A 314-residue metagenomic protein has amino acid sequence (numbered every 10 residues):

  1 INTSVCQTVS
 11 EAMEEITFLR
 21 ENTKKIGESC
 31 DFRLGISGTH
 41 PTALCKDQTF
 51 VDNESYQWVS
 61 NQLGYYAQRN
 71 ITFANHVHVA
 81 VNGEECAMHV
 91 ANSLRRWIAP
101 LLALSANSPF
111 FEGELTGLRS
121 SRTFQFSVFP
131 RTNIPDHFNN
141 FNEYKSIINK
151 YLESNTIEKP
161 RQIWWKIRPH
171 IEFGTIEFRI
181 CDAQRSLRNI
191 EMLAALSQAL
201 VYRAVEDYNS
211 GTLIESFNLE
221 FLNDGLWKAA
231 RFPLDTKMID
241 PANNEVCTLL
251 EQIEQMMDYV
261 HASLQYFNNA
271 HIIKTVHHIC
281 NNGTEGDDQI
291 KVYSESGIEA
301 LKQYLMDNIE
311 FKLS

Functional and structural regions predicted by a protein language model:
N2-C30, V59, F126-S314: C-terminal accessory/tail domains of diverse enzymes
G27-H40, Y65-T72: Short, flexible active-site-proximal loops enriched in glycine and acidic residues
D31-Q48, E112-T116: Short, glycine/charge-rich beta-strand/loop segments that flank catalytic centers and engage negatively charged groups
N53-A74: Acidic, His- and aromatic-enriched active-site or binding-groove loops in soluble protein domains that engage sugars
N53-S60, V81-L102, R185-Q198: Helical (often loop-to-helix) elements that flank the catalytic cores of nucleotide-handling enzymes
N70-T72, E85, I171-T175: Coil-to-beta-strand transition motifs
V77: An acidic/histidine-cluster motif and surrounding catalytic segment that typifies divalent-metal-assisted enzyme active
G83, A91-F138: An exposed, glycine/acidic-rich loop-and-rim segment of catalytic or binding clefts
